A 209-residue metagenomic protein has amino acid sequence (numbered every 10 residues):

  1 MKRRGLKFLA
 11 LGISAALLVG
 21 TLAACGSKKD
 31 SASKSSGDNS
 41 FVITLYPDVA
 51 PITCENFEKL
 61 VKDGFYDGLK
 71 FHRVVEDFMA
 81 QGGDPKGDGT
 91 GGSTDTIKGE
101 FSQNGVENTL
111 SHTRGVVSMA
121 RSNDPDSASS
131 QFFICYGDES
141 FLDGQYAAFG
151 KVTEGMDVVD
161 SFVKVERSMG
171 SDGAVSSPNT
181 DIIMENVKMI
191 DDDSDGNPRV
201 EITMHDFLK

Functional and structural regions predicted by a protein language model:
K2-S14, L18-K209: Cyclophilin-like peptidyl-prolyl cis-trans isomerases
